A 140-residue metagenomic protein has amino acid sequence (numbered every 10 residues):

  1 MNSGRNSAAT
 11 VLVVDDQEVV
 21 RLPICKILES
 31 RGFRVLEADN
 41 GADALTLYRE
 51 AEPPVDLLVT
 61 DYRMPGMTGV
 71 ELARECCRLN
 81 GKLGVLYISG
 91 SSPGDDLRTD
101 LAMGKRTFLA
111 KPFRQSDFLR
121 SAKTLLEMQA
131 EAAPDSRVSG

Functional and structural regions predicted by a protein language model:
V14-D15, A38, L58: Conserved sequence signature across two-component system core domains
L22-S30: Charged docking surfaces used in two-component/phosphorelay signaling
E37-T46, G69: Helix N-cap/capping motif at the beta->alpha junctions
T46-R49, V70-L83: Short amphipathic alpha-helix used as the core "switch/output" element in two-component signaling
D61: Active-site residues of response regulator receiver
M64: Receiver (REC) domain active-site loop signature in two-component systems and cognate sites in sensor histidine kinases
F113-L126, A130, P134: C-terminal output helix
